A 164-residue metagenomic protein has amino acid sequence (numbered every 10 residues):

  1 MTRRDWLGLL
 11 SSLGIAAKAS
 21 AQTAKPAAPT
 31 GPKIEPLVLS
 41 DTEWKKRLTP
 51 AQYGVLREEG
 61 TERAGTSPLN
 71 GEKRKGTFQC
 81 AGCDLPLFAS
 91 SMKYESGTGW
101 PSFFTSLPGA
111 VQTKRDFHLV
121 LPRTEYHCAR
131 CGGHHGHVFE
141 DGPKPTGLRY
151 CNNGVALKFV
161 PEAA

Functional and structural regions predicted by a protein language model:
M1, P29, E162-A164: Generic structural signal for short, solvent-exposed loop/turn connectors between secondary structure elements
M1-G14: N-terminal secretory signal peptides and thylakoid transit peptides that target proteins across membranes
A16, P29-G31, E43, Y150: Aromatic-enriched hydrophobic runs in primary sequence
A19-A21: Boundary at the C-terminal end of the N-terminal hydrophobic targeting segment
A24-P29, S96-W100: Short N-terminal helix-initiation segments at or just after the protein's N-terminus
K25-D41: N-terminal pre-domain segments of enzymes
P36-L39, K45-Q79, L85-A164: A short Gly-Trp-Pro
